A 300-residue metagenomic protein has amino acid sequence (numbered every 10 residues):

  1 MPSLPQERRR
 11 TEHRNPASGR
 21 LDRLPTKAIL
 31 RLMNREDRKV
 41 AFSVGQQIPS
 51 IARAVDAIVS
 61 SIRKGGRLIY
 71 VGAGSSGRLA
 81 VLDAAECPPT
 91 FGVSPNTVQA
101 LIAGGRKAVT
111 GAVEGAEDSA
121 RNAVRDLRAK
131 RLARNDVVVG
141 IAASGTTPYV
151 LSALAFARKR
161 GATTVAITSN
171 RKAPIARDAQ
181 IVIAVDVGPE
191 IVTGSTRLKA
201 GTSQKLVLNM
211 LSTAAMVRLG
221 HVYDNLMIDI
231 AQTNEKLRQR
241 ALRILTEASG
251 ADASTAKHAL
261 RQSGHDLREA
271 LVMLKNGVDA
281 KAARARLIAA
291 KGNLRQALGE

Functional and structural regions predicted by a protein language model:
M1-S43, Q47: Cofactor-/ligand-binding subdomain signature composed of acidic, glycine-rich, tryptophan-containing flexible loops
L32-V40, A100-G111, Y223, G264: Gly-rich Lys/Arg/Thr-decorated short loops/hinges at beta-loop-alpha junctions or inter-strand turns that position
F42, P49, G111-A112, A200 (+1 more regions): Active-site pocket-shaping loop/turn-to-helix segments
Q46-S61: A short, well-structured juxtamembrane/interface segment
A57, A153, L211: Aromatic/hydrophobic pocket-lining residues that form π-stacking "cages" and hydrophobic walls in ligand
I69-L206, A215-V217: Glycine-rich phosphate-binding loops that contact phosphosugars or nucleotide phosphates
M210, A215-E300: Short, amphipathic alpha-helical interaction segments embedded in low-complexity terminal/linker regions of eukaryotic
